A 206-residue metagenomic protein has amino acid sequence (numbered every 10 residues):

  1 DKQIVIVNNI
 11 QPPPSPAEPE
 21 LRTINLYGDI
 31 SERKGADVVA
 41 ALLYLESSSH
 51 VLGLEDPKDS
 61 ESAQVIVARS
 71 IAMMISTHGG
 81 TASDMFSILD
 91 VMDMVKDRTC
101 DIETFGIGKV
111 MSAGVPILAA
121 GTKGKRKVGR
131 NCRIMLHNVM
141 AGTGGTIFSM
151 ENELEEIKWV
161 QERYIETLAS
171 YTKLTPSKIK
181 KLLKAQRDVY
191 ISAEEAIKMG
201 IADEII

Functional and structural regions predicted by a protein language model:
D1-I206: Terminal-region recognition feature
